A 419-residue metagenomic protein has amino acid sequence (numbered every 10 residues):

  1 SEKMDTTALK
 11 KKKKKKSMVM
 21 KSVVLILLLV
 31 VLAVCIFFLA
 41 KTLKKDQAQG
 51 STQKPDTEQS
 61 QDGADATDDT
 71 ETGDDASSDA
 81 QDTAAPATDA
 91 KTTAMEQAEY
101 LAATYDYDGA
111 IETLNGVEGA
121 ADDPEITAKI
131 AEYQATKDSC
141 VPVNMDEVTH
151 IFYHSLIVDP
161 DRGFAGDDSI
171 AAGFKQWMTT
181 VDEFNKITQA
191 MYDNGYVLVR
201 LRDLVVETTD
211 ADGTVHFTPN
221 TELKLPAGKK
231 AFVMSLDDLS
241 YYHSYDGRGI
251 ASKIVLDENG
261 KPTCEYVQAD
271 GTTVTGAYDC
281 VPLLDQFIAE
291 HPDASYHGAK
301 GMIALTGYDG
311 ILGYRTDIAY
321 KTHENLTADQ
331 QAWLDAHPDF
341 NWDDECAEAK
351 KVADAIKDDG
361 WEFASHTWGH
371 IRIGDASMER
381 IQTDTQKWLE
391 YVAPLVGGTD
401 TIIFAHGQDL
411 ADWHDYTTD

Functional and structural regions predicted by a protein language model:
S1-M18: N-terminal Lys/Arg-rich, disordered targeting/topogenic segments
T6, T42-S139: N-terminal, intrinsically disordered, polar/charged segments of Gram-positive cell-envelope systems that serve as
K13-L29: N-terminal Sec-pathway targeting helices
L29-K41: Hydrophobic alpha-helical membrane-insertion segments, chiefly the h-region of N-terminal signal peptides
Y100-D108, N115, A121-A172, Q176-W177 (+2 more regions): N-terminal module-boundary/linker segments of secreted carbohydrate-active enzymes
D146, I151-G163, H216-T218, L225-F232 (+1 more regions): Metal-dependent polysaccharide deacetylase catalytic core of the NodB/CE4 family, i.e., the active-site-bearing domain
T180-P219, A393-L395, D419: C-terminal domain-boundary segment and adjacent tail
A411-D419: Substrate-binding cleft/loops of secretory-pathway carbohydrate-active enzymes
